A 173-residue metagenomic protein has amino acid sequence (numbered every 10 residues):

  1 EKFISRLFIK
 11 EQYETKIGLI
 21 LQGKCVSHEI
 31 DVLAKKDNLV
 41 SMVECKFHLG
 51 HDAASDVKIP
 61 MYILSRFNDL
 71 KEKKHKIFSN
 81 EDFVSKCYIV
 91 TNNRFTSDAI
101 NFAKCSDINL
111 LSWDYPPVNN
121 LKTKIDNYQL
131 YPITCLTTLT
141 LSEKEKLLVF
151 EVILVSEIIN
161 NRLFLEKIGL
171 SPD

Functional and structural regions predicted by a protein language model:
E1-Y131, L148-V149: Intrinsically disordered, low-complexity Ser/Thr/Pro/Gly-rich regulatory segments
V118, K124-D173: Compact, charge-rich alpha-helical regulatory domains located at protein termini
